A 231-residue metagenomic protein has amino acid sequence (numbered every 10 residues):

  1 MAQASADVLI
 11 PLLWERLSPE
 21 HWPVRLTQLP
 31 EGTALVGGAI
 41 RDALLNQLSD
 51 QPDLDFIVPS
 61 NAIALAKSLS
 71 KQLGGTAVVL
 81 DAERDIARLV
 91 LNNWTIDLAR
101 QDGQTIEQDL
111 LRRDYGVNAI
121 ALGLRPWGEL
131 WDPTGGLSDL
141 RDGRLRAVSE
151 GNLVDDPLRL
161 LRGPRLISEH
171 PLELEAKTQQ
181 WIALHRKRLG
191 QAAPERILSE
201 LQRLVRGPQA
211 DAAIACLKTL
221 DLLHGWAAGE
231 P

Functional and structural regions predicted by a protein language model:
M1-P231: Catalytic cores of the polymerase beta-like nucleotidyltransferase superfamily and closely associated nucleotide
